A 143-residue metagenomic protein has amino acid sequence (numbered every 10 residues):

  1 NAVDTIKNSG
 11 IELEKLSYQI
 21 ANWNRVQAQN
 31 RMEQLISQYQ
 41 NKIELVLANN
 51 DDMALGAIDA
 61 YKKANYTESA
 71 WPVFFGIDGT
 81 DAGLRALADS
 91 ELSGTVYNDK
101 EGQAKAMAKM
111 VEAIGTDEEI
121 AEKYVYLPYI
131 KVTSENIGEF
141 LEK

Functional and structural regions predicted by a protein language model:
A2, S17, A21-R85: Hydrophobic alpha-helical
D4-T5, S9, D99-K143: Hinge/cleft segment of the Venus flytrap/periplasmic-binding protein
T5, S9, Q38, A60 (+3 more regions): Change "in soluble alpha/beta enzymes" to "in soluble alpha/beta proteins
L13, K42-I43, L92: Local beta-strand N-terminus motif with an aromatic residue
K15-Y18, F74, T95, K131: Conserved beta-strand scaffold positions in the cores of enzyme catalytic domains, especially in NTP/NDP-utilizing
L16, S93, I120-E122: Glycine- and charged-residue-rich phosphate/anionic-cofactor binding loop of Rossmann-like
Y18, D89-E101: Short beta-strand elements at the ligand-binding edges of bilobed clamshell
T80-A88, L92-S93, L141: Flexible loop/hinge segments that line or gate small-molecule binding clefts
